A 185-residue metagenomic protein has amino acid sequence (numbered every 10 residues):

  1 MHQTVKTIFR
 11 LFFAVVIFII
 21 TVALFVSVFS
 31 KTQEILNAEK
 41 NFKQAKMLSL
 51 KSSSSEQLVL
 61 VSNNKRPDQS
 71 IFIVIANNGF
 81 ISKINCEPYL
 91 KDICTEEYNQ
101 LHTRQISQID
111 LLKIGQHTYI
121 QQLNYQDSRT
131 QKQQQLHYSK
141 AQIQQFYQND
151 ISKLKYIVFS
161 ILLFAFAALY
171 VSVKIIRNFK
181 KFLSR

Functional and structural regions predicted by a protein language model:
M1-L50, K155-V173: Hydrophobic secretory-pathway targeting helix
H2-Q3, N178-R185: Short, charged juxtamembrane terminal tails flanking transmembrane helices
E34-Q105: Membrane-proximal low-complexity regions enriched in glycine and acidic/polar residues
N85-Q133: Extracytoplasmic/lumenal ectodomains and periplasmic regions of secretory and membrane proteins
N124-S160: Short, aromatic-rich amphipathic segments at membrane interfaces that lie adjacent to a transmembrane helix or signal
